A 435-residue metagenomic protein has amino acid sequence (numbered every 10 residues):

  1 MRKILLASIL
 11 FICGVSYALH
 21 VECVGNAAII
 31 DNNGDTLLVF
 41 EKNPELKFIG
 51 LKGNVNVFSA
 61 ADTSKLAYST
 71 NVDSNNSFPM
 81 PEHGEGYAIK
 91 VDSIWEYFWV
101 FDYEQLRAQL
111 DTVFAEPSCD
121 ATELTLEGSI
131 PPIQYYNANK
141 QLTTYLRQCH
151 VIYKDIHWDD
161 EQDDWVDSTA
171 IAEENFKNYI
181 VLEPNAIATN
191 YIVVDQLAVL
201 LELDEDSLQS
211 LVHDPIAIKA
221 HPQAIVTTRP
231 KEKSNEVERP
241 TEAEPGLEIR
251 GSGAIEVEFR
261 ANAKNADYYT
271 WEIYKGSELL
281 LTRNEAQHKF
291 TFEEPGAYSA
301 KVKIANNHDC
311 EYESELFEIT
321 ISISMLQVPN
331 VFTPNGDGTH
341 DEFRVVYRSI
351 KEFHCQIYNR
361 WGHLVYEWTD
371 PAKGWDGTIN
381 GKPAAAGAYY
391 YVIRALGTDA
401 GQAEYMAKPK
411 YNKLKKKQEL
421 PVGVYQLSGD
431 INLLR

Functional and structural regions predicted by a protein language model:
M1-A27: Bacterial Sec-dependent N-terminal signal peptides
P44-I49, E123-G128, Q134-A138, G246-A263 (+1 more regions): A short beta-strand segment in extracellular, disulfide-stabilized domains
A67-A88, Q162-V194, N284-S299, G374: Solvent-exposed segments in extracellular or luminal domains encompassing
V91, V194-D195, I304, I393-A395: Conserved structural position at the C-terminal beta-strand of extracellular beta-sandwich adhesion modules
E96-D102, D204-I218, Y312-I321, N412-K413 (+2 more regions): C-terminal edge beta-strand
L142-I156, A263-I273, K351: Solvent-exposed loop segments of extracellular immunoglobulin-like
K177-V331, R348: Short, compositionally biased serine/threonine- and acidic-rich segments at solvent-exposed termini, linkers, or domain
I319-R435: Short loop/turn motifs at secondary-structure boundaries
